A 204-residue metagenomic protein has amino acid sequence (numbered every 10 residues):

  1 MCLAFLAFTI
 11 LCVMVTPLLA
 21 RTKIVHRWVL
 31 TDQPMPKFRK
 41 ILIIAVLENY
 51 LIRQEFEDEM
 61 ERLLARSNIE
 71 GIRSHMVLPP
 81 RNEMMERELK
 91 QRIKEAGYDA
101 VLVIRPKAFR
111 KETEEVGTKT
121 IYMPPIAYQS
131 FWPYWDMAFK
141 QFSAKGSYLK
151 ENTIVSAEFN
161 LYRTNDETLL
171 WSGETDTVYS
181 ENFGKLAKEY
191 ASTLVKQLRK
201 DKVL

Functional and structural regions predicted by a protein language model:
C2-V13: Bacterial N-terminal signal peptides
C12-R21: Helix-enriched interaction subdomains in cytosolic or periplasmic regions, typified by TIR/SEFIR signaling/NADase cores
V13, K40-I41, N68-S74, P124-F131 (+1 more regions): A generic short-segment signal for beta-strand/edge and adjacent turn/coil regions
A20-K40, E48-L51, R66, W135-L204: C-terminal/domain-edge helix-coil "capping" segments
K40, I44-G117: N-terminal segment of the mature soluble domain
M60-A65, Q91-I93, I121-P125, V178-E181 (+1 more regions): Short, low-complexity, polar/charged sequence segments that are solvent-exposed and flexible
V77, R110, T118-I121, D176 (+1 more regions): Flexible domain-boundary/linker segments
M85-L161: Surface-exposed short loop/turn segments
